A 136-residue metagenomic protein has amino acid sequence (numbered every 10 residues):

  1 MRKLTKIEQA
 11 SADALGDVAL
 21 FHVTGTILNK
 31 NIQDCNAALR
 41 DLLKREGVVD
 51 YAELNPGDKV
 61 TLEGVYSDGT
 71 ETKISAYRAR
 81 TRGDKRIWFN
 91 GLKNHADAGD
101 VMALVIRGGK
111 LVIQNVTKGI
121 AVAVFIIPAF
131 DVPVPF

Functional and structural regions predicted by a protein language model:
M1-F136: Intrinsically disordered, charged low-complexity linkers and terminal tails that flank or connect structured domains
